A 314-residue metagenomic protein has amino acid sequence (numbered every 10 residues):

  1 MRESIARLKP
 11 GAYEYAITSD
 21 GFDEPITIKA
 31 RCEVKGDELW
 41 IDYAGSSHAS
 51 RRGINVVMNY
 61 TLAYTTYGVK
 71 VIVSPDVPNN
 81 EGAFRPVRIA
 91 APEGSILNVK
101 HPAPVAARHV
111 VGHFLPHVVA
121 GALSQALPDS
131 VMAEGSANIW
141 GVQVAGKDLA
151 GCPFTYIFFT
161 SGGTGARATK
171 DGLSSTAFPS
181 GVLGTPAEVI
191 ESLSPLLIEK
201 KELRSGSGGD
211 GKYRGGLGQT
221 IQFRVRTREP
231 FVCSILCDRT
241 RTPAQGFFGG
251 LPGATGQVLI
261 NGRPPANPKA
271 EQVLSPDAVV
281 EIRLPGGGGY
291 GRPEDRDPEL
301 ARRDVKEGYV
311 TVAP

Functional and structural regions predicted by a protein language model:
M1-P314: Glycine/proline-enriched, intrinsically flexible loops and inter-domain linkers
